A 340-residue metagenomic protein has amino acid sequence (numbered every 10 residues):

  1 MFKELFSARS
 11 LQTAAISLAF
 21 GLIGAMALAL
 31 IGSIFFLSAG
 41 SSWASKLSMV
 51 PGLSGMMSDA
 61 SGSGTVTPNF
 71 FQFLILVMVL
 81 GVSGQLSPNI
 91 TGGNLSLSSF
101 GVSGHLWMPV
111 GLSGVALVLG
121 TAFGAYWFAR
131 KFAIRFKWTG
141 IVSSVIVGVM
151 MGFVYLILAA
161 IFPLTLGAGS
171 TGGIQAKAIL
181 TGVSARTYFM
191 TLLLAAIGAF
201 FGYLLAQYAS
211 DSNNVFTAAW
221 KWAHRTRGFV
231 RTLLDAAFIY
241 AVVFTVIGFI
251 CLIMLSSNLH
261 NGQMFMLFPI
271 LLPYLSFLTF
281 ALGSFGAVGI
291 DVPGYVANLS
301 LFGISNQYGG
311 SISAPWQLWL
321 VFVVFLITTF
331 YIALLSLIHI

Functional and structural regions predicted by a protein language model:
E4-L30, R135-V149, H224-V242: Alpha-helical transmembrane segments and their helix-start/interface "positive-inside/aromatic belt" motifs in integral
F6, L22-V115, I161-T187, L252-V324 (+1 more regions): Long, glycine/tryptophan/cysteine-rich extracytoplasmic
F6-A29, S33, L37, S103-R135 (+2 more regions): Transmembrane alpha-helical segments in integral membrane proteins
I16-A27, R186-A206, R227-L272: Early transmembrane alpha-helices of polytopic membrane proteins
V115-G124, F153-V154, F238-F249: Hydrophobic alpha-helical transmembrane segments of multi-pass integral membrane proteins
W127-D211, L252-F265, L337: Alpha-helical transmembrane segments of multi-pass integral membrane proteins, characterized by long hydrophobic
S212-F229: Juxtamembrane inter-helical linkers in multi-pass membrane proteins
G228-T245, N306-L334: Surface-exposed interaction/gating patches
